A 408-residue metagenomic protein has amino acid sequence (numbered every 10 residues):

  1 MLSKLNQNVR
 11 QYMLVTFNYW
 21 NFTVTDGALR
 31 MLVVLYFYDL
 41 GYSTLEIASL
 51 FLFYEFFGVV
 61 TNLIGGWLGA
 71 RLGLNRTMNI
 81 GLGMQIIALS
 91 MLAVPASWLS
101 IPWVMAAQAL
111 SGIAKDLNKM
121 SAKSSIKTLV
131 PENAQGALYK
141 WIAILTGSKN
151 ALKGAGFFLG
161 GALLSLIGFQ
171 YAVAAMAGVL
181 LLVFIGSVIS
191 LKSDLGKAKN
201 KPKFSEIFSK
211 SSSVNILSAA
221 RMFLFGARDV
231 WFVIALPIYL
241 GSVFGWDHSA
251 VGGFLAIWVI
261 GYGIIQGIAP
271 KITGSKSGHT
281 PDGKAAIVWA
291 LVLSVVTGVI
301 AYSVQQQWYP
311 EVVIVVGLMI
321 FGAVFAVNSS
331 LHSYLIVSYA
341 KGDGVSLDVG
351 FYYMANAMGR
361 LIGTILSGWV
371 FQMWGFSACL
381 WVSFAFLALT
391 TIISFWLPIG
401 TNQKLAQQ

Functional and structural regions predicted by a protein language model:
M1-V9, I189-A227, S242, G274: Juxtamembrane intracellular "pre-TM" segments in multi-pass secondary transporters
L5-F56, N215-L255: Helix-loop boundary and gating motifs at the non-cytosolic
S49-W67, A256-A269: Central cavity-lining transmembrane alpha-helices of secondary-active solute carriers, predominantly the Major
V59-A96: Conserved MFS/SLC helix-loop-helix module at the cytosolic interface between two early adjacent transmembrane helices
T61-L74, L164, I265-D282, F371: Helix-to-loop junctions at the C-terminal end of transmembrane segments in multipass secondary transporters
G83-W98, L291-Q307, F395: C-terminal ends and interior cores of transmembrane alpha-helices in multi-pass membrane transporters/permeases
A107-K149: Cytoplasmic helix-loop-helix junction between adjacent transmembrane helices in 12-TM secondary transporters
D282-H332: C-terminal transmembrane helical hairpin of 12-TM major facilitator-type secondary transporters
